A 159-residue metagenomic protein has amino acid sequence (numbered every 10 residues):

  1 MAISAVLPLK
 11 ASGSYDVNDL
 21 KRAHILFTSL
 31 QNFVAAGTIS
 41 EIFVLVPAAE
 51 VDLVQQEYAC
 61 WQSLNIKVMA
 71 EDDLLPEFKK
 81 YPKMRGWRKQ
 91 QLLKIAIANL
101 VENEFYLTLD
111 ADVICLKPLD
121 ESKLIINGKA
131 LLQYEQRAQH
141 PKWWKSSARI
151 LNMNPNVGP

Functional and structural regions predicted by a protein language model:
M1-S29: N-proximal low-complexity "stem/linker" segments adjacent to membrane-targeting elements
I25-L30, L92, A96: Short amphipathic alpha-helix
T28-I39: Short, acidic, metal-binding catalytic loop of nucleotide-sugar glycosyltransferases
T38-E50, E71: Short beta-strand/loop segment that forms part of the nucleotide-sugar
E50-L100: Active-site-proximal specificity loops/subdomain of glycosyltransferases
Y106: Short aromatic/hydrophobic "clamp" motif used to bind/position activated sugar donors
D110-I114: The conserved acidic donor/metal-binding loop of glycosyltransferases
L116-P159: Conserved catalytic core of nucleotide-sugar-dependent glycosyltransferases
